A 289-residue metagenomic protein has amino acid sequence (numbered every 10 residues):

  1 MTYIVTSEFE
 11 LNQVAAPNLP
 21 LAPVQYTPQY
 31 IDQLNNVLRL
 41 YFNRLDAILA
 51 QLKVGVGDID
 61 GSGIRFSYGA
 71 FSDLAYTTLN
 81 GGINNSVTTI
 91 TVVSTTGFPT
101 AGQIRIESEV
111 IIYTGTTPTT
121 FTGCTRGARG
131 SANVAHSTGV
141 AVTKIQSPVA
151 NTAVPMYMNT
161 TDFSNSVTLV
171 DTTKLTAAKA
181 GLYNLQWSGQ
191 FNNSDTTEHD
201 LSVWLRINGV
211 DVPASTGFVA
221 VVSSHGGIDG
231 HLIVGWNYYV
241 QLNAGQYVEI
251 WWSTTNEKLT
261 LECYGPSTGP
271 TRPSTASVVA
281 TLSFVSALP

Functional and structural regions predicted by a protein language model:
T2-R65, G69-A70: N-terminal low-complexity, intrinsically disordered "leader/linker" segments enriched in small/polar and basic residues
Q51-D73, Y113, T143-E198, I207 (+3 more regions): Terminal (often C-terminal
G57-Q146: Autoprocessing Asn-cyclization modules and mimics
V92-T96, D171-L182, Y238-A244: Extracellular and analogous surface-interaction loops
I112, S202-R206, E249: Beta-strand signatures of extracellular beta-sandwich domains
G226-W251: Short, surface-exposed tryptophan/glycine-enriched loops that mediate extracellular molecular recognition
W251-E257: Short beta-strand-plus-loop segments that form exposed binding edges in beta-rich domains
